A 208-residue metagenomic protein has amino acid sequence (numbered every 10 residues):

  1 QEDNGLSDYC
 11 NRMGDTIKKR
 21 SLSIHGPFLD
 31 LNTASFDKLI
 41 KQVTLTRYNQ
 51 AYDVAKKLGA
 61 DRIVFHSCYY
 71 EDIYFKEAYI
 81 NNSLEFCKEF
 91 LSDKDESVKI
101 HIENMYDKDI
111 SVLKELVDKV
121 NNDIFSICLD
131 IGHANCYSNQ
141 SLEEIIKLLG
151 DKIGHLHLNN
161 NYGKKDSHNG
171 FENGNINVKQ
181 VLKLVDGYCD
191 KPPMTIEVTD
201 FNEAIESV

Functional and structural regions predicted by a protein language model:
Q1, I24-F28, F65-S67, I102-Y106 (+3 more regions): A cross-domain feature marking catalytic cores of carbohydrate-active enzymes and several ubiquitous metabolic/repair
Q1-Q50: N-terminal pre-domain/capping segments
Q1-Y9, N32-S35, E71-F75, Y106-S111 (+3 more regions): Acidic-and-aromatic substrate-binding clefts and catalytic sites of carbohydrate-active enzymes
L6-R12, I40-Y48, E77-C87, K114 (+2 more regions): Charged helix-capping and loop-helix junction motifs
R12-L29, S83-E96, V178-L184, C189: Alpha-helix-loop-beta-strand connector modules within alpha/beta enzyme cores
H25, T44, A55, I63 (+5 more regions): Conserved, mostly hydrophobic/aromatic
A34-S126: Active-site acidic/histidine proton-transfer and metal-coordination neighborhood in alpha/beta enzyme cores
D61, I110-F125, N135-V208: Histidine-acidic metal/acid-base catalytic patches
